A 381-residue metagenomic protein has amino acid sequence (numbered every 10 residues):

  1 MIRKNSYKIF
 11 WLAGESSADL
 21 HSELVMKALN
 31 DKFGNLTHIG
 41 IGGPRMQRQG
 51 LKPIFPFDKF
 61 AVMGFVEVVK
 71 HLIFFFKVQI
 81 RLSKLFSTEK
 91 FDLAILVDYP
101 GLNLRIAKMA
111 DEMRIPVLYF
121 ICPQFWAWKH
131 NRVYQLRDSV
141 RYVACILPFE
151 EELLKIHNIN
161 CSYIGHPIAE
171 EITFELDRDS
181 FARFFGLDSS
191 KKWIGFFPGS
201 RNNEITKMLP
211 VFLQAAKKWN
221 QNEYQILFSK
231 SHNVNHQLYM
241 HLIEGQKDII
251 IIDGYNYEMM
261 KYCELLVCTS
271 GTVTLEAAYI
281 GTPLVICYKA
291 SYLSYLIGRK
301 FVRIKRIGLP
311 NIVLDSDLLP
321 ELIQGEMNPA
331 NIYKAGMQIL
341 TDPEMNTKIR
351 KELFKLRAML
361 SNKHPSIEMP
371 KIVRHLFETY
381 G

Functional and structural regions predicted by a protein language model:
M1-G381: Nucleotide-activated sugar donor-binding and catalytic core shared by glycosyltransferases and related lipid-linked
